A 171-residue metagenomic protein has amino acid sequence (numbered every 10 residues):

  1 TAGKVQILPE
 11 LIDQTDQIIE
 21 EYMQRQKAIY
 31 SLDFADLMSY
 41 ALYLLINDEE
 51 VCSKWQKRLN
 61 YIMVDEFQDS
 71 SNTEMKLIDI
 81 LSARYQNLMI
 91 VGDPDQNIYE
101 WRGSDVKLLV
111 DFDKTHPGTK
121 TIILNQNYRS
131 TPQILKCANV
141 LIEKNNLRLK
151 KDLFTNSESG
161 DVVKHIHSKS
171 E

Functional and structural regions predicted by a protein language model:
G3: Phosphate/dinucleotide-binding and metal-coordinating scaffold of catalytic cores in nucleotide-dependent enzymes
Q6-D111, Q126-S130: Conserved helicase NTPase motor core
R58, R84, T115-G118, C137: Structured helix-beta-strand junction loops
P117-K120, N125-E171: Helicase P-loop NTPase motor core
